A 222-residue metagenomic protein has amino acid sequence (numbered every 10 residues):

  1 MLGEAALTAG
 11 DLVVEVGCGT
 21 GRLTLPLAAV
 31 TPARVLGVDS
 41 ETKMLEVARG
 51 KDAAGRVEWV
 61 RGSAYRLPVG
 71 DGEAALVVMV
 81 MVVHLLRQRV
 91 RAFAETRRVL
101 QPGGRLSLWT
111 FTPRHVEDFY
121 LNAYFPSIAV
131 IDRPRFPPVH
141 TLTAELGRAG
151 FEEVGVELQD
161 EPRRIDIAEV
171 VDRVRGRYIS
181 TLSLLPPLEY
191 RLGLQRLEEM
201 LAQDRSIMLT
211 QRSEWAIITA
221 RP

Functional and structural regions predicted by a protein language model:
M1-D11, P26: Conserved alpha-helix/loop element of class I SAM-dependent methyltransferases that forms part of the SAM/SAH-binding
L12-V16, T20-R66: Class I SAM-dependent methyltransferase SAM/SAH-binding core
T20, E153-P222: Conserved Class I S-adenosyl-L-methionine
V78: A conserved beta-strand element that flanks and buttresses the S-adenosyl-L-methionine
M81-L85: Short catalytic micro-motifs in class I SAM-dependent methyltransferases
V90-P102: A short glycine-rich, Lys/Arg-flanked "PGG" loop and its adjoining helix->strand segment in the class I
R105-R135: Conserved class I S-adenosyl-L-methionine
R135-A149: Short alpha-helix
